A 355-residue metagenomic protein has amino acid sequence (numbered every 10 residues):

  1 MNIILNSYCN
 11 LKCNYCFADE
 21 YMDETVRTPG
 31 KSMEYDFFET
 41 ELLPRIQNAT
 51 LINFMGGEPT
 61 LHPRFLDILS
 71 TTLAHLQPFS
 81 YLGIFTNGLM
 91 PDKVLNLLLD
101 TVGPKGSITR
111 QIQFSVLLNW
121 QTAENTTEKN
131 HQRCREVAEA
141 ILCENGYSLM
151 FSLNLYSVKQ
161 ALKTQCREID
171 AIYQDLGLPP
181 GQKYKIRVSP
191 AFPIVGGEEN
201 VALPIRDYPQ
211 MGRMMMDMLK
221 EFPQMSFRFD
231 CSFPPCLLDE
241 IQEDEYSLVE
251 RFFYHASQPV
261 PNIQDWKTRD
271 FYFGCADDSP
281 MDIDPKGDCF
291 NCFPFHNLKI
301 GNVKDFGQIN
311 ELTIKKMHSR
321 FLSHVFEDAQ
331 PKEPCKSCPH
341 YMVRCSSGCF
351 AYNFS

Functional and structural regions predicted by a protein language model:
M1-M33: Canonical Radical SAM [4Fe-4S] cluster-binding loop centered on the CxxxCxxC motif and its immediate flanking residues
L5-K12, E58, C335-S337, Y341-R344: Cysteine-centered iron-sulfur cluster-binding motifs in ferredoxin-type domains/subunits of redox enzymes
Y8, Y21, P59, L89 (+1 more regions): Short, glycine/serine-rich, charged loops/turns that create anion-binding and catalytic segments at active sites
D19, D288-S355: Flexible mid-to-C-terminal extensions adjoining Fe-S/redox cofactors in radical SAM and related proteins
P29-F37, A351-S355: Short cysteine/histidine-rich metal-coordination sites, predominantly Zn2+-binding motifs
Y35-M55, H62-Q210: Radical SAM/AdoMet-radical enzyme domain recognition
F192-F295, Y341: A C-terminal junction/extension of Radical SAM enzymes
